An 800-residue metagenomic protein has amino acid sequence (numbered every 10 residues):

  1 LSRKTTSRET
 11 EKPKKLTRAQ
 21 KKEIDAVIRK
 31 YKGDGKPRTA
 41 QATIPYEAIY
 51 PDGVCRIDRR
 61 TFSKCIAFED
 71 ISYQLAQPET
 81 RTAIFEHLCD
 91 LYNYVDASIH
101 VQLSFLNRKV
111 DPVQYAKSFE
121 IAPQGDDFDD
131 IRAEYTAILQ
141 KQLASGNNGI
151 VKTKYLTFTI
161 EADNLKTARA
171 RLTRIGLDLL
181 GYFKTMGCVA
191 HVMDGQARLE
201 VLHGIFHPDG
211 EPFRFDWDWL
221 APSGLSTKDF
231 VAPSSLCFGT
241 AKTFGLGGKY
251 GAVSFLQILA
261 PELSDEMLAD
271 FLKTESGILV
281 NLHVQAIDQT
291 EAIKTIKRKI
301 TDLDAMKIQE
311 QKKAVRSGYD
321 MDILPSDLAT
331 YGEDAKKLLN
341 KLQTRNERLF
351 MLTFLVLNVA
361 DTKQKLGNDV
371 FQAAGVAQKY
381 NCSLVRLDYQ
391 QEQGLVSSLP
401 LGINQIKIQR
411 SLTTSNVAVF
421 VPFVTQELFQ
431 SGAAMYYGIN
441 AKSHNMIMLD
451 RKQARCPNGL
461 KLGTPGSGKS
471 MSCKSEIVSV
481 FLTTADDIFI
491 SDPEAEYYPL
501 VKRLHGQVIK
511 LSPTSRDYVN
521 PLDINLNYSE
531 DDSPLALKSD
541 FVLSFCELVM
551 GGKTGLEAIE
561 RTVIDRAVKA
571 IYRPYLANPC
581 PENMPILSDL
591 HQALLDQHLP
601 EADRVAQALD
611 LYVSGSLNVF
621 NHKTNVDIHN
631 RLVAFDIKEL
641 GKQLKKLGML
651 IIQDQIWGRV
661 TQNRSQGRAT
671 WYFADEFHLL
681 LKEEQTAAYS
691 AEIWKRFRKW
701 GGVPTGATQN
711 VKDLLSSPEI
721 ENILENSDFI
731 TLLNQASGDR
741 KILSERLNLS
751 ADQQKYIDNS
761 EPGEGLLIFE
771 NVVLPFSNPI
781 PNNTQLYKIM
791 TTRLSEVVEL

Functional and structural regions predicted by a protein language model:
S2-V424: Extended, folded cores of ATP/NTP-driven motor/assembly subunits in large transport and secretion machines
I71, P78-A97, S104, R108 (+13 more regions): P-loop NTPase motor domains
K461: Hydrophobic anchor at the beta1->P-loop junction of P-loop NTPases
K469: Conserved lysine of the Walker
S472: Hydrophobic positions on the alpha1 helix immediately C-terminal to the Walker A/P-loop
S479-F489: Post-Walker A helix-loop "phosphate-sensing" segment adjacent to the P-loop in P-loop NTPases
H505-I509, E719-L732: A short helix-turn-beta junction within AAA+ P-loop NTPase domains corresponding to the substrate/partner-engaging
L747-E799: Conserved P-loop NTPase
